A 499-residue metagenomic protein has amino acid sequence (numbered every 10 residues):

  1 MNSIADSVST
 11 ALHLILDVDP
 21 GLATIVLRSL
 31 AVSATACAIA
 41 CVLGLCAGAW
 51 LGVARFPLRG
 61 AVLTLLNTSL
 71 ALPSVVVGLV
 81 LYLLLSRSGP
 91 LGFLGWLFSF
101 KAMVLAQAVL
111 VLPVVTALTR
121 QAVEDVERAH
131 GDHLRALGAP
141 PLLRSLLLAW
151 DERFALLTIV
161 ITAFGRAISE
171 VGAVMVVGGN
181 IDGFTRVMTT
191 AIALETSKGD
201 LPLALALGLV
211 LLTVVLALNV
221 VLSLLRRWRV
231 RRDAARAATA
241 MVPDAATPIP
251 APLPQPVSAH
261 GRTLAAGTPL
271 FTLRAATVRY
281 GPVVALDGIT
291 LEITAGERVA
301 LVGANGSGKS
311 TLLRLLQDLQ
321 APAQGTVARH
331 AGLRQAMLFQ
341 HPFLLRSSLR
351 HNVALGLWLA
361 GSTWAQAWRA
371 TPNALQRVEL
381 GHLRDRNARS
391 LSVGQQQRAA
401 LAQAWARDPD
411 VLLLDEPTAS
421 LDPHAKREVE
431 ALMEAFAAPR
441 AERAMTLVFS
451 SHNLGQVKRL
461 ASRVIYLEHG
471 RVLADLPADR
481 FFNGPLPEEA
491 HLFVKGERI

Functional and structural regions predicted by a protein language model:
V114-H130, R135, L147, L205-V257: C-terminal transmembrane helix and the adjacent membrane-cytosol boundary/short C-terminal tail of inner/organellar
P140, A365-L383: Conserved ABC ATPase "signature" region
V302-A304: The feature captures the beta-strand-to-loop junction immediately N-terminal to the Walker
Q317: Helix-to-loop junction immediately C-terminal to a conserved catalytic motif
N387-L391, Q395: Conserved ABC ATPase signature
L412-D415: Catalytic Walker B motif of ABC-type/P-loop ATPase nucleotide-binding domains
V457-R459: A short, surface-exposed alpha-helical micro-motif characterized by mixed small hydrophobic and charged/polar residues
